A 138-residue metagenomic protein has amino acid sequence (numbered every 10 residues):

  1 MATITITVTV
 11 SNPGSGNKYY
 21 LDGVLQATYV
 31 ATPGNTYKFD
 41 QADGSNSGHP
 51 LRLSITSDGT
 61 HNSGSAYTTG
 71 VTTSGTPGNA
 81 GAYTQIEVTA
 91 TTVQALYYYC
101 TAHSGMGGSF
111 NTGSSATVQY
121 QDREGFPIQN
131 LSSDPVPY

Functional and structural regions predicted by a protein language model:
M1-A2, S114-Y138: Enriched but not universal
I4, A27, N35-Y37: Structural beta-strand segments of beta-rich domains
I6-S11, L21, N46-G48, T69-Y120: Extracellular/periplasmic metallocenter environments
T9-P33: N-terminal edge beta-strand
Y29-T32, G78, A90, N130: Hydrophobic beta-strand core residues of beta-sandwich domains
Q41-S45: Acidic, Ser/Thr
P50-S54: Beta-strand signatures of extracellular beta-sandwich domains
T56-T60: Change "in extracellular beta-sheet-rich domains … of secreted and cell-surface proteins" to "in beta-sheet-rich domains
